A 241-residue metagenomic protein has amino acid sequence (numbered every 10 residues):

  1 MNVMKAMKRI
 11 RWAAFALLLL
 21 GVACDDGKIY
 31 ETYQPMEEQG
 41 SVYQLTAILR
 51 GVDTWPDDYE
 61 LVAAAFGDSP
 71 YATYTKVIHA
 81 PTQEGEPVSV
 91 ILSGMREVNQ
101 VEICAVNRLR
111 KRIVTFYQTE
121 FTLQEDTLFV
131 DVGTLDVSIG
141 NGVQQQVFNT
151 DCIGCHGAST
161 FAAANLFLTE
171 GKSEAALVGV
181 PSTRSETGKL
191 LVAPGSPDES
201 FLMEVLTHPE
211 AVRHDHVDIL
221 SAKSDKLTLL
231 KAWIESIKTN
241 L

Functional and structural regions predicted by a protein language model:
M1-A23: Sec-dependent bacterial lipoprotein signal peptides
C24-V88, G94-L241: Aromatic- and Gly/Pro-enriched helix-to-coil junctions and flexible linker segments
